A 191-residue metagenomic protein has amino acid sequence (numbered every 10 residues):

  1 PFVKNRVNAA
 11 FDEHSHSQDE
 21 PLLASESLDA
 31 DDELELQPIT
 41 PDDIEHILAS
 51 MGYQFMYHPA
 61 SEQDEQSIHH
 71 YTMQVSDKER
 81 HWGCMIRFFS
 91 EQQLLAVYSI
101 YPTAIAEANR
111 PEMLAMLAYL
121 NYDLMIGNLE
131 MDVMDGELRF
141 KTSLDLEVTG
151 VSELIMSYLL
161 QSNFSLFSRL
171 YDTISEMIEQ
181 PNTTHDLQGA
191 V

Functional and structural regions predicted by a protein language model:
P1-G83: Charge-rich, low-complexity N-terminal segments
S67-H69, Q93-L95, G136-L138: Hydrophobic residues embedded in beta-strands of well-ordered beta-sheets
Y71-T103: Long, continuous compositionally biased terminal/linker segments
Y98-E137: Short, internal acidic amphipathic alpha-helical interface segments that mediate docking to partner proteins
Y101-A106, L144-S152: A generic structural motif
N128, G136-T149: Beta-strand/loop substructures that line and gate deep hydrophobic ligand-binding cavities in soluble
T142-L144, I155-R169, T173: Long, contiguous binding/interaction regions
S175-V191: Short, highly charged C-terminal tails/helix-capping segments
